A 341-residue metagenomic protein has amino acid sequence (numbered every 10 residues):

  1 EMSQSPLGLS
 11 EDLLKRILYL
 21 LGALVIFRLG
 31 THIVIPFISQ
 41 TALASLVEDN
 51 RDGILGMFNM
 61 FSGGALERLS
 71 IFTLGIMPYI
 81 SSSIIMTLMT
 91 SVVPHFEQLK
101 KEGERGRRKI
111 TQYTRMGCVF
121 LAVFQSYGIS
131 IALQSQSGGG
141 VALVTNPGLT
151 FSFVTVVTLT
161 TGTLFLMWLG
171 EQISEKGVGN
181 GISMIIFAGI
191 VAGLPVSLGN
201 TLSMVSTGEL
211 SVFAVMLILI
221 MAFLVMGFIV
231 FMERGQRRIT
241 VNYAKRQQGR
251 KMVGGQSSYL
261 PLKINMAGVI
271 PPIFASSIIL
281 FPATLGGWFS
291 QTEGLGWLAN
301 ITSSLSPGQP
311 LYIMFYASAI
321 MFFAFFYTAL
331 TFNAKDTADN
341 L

Functional and structural regions predicted by a protein language model:
E1-K100, R105-N340: N-terminal cationic and glycine-rich segments that engage phosphates or anionic surfaces
